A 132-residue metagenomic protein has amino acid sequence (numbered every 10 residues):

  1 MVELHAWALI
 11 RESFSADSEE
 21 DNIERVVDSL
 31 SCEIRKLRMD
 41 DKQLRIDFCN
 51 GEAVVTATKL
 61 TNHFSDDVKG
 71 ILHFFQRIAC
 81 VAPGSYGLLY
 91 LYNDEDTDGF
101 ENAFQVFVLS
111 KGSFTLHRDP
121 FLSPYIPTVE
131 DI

Functional and structural regions predicted by a protein language model:
M1-H5, N50-V54, G84: A general secondary-structure signal for short beta-strands and their flanking turns/coil in non-transmembrane regions
M1-S31: Short, extreme N-terminal segment that most often corresponds to the first beta-strand
L4-W7, K42-R45, Y90-L91: Beta-strand-enriched cores of mature, soluble protein domains
L9-S15, L60-N62, D94, K111: Generic structural motif
I23, V27, I71-Y86, P124-I132: Ampiphathic alpha-helical segments that act as solvent-exposed interaction surfaces
S29-Q76, C80: Short, intrinsically disordered low-complexity segments
N62-V106: Amphipathic protein-protein interaction modules
T97-I132: Acidic, proline/glycine-rich low-complexity IDRs
